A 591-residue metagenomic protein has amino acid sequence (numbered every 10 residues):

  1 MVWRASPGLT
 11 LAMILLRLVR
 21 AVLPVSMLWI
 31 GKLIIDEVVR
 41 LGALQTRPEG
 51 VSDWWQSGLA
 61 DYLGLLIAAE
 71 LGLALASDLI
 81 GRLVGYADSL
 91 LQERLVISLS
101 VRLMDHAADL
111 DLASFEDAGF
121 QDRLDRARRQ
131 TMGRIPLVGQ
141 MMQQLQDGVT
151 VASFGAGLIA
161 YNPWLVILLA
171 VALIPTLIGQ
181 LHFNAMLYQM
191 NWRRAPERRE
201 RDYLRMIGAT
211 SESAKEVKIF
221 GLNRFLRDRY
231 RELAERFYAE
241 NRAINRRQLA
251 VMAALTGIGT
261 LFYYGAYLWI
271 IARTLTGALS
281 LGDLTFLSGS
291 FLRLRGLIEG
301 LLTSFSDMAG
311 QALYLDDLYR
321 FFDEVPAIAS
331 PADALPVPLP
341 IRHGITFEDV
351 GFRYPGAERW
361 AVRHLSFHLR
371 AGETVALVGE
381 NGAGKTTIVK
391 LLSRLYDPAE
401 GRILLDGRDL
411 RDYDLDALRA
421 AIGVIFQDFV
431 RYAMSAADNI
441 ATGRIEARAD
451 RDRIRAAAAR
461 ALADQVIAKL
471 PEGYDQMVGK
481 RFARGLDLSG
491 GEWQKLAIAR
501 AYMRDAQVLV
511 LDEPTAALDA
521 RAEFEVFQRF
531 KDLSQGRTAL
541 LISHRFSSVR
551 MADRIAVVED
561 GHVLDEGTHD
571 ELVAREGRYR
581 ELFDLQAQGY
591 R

Functional and structural regions predicted by a protein language model:
M1-P24, L41-L66, I80, V84-D88 (+9 more regions): Membrane-integrated ABC transporters
L11-L83, G155-L187, L261-G282, S288: Transmembrane helix-loop-helix hairpins at lipid-water interfaces of multipass membrane proteins, especially the type-1
M27-G31, L73-E116, F120, F183-Y188 (+5 more regions): Juxtamembrane helix-loop junctions of ABC transporter transmembrane domains
S89-I135, E197-E240, A312-V325, R455 (+1 more regions): Extended non-transmembrane interhelical loops and adjacent amphipathic helices of multipass membrane proteins
V138-M141, G208-F225, I244, F322-P340 (+2 more regions): Pre-NBD coupling/linker segments of ABC/ABC-like ATPases
L222, R246, A266, L287-D323: Cytosolic ends of transmembrane helices, especially the final helix of ABC transmembrane type-1 domains
S330, L335-R591: ABC-type nucleotide-binding domain
